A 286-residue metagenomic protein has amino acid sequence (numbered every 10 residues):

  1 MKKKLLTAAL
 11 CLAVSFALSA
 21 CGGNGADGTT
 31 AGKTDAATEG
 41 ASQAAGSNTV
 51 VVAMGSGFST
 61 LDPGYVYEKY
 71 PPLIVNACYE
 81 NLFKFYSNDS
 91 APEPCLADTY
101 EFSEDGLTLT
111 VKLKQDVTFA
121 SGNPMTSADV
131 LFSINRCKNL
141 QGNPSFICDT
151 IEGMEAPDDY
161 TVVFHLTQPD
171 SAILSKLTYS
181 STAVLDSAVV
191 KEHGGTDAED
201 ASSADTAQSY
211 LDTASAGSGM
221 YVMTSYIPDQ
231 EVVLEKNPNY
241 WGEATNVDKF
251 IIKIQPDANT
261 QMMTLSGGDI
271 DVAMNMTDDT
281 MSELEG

Functional and structural regions predicted by a protein language model:
A17-A20: C-terminal motif of bacterial Sec signal peptides marking the signal peptidase cleavage site
G22-G25: Bacterial signal peptide processing site
G46-S56, D98, T108-K112, V130-I134 (+4 more regions): Short, well-ordered beta-strand elements
A53-F102, N135, A216-G217: N-terminal lobe/hinge region of extracytoplasmic solute-binding protein
S87, S180-A244, K249: Gly/Pro-rich hinge or "lid" segments in bacterial periplasmic/extracellular proteins
D98-Q141, P157, V163, Q261-G267: Aromatic- and charge-enriched surface segment that lines or borders ligand/interaction sites
E101, D105, F146-A198: Surface-exposed binding/hinge segments that line and control ligand-binding clefts or catalytic entry sites
N237-E283: Ligand-site clamp/hinge motif
